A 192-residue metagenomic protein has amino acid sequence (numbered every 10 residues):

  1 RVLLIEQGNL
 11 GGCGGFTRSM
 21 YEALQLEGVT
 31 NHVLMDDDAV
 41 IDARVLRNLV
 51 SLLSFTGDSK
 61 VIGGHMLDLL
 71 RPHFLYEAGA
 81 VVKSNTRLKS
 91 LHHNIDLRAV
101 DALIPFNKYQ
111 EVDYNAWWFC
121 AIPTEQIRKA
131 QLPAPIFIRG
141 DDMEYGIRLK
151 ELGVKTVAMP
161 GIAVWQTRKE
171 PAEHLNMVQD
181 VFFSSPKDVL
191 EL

Functional and structural regions predicted by a protein language model:
V2-G14, E22: Conserved donor nucleotide-binding strand/loop of the catalytic core
R18-S19, R44, N48-L52, Y145 (+1 more regions): Alpha-helical scaffold elements adjacent to nucleotide-binding pockets in ATP/GTP-utilizing enzyme cores
Q25, R44-S90: Conserved donor NDP-sugar-binding/catalytic core segment of glycosyltransferases
E27-V40: Short beta-strand-to-loop acidic/aromatic patch adjacent to the donor-nucleotide binding site
H93-C120, E173: A recurrent flexible, glycine/aromatic-enriched loop bordering the glycosyltransferase active site that acts as
N115-F119, T124, R128-I147, G153-I162: Donor nucleotide-sugar recognition loop
M159-L175: Active-site donor/metal-binding and catalytic loop motifs of nucleotide-sugar-dependent glycosylation enzymes
L175-L192: Catalytic core of nucleotide-sugar-dependent glycosyltransferases
